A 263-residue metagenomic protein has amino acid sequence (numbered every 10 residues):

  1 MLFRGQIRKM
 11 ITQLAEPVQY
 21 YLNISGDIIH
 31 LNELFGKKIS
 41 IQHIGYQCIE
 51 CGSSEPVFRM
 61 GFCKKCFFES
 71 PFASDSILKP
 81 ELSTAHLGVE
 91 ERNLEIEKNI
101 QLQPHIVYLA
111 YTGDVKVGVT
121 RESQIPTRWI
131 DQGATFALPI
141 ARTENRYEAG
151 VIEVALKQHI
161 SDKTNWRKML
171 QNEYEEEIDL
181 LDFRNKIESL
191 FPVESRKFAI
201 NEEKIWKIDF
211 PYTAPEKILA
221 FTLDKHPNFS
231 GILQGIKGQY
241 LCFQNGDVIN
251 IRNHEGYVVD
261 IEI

Functional and structural regions predicted by a protein language model:
M1-I263: Non-catalytic accessory segments flanking enzymatic or RNA/DNA-binding domains
